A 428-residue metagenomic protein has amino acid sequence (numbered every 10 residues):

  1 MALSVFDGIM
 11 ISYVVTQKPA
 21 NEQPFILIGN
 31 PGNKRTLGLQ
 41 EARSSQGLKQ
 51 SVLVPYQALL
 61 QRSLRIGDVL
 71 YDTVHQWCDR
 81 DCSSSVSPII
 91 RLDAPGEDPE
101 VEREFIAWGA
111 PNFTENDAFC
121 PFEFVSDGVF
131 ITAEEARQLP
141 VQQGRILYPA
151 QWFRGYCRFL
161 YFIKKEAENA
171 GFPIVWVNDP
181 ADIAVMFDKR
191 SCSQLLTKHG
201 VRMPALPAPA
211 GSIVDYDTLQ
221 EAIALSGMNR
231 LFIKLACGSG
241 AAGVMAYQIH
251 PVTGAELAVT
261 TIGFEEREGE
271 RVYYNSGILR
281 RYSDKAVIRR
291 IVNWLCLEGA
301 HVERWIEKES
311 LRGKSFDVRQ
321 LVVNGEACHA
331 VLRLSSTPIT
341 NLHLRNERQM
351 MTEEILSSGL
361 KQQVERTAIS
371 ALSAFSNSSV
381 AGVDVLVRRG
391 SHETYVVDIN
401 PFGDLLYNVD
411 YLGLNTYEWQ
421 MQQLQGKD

Functional and structural regions predicted by a protein language model:
M1-P19, Q151-L160: Short N-terminal or domain-adjacent regulatory/targeting segments
A2-M10, L342-V380, V387-D428: C-terminal active-site "lid" helix and adjoining low-complexity regulatory extension at the edge of ATP-using catalytic
E22-F25: Extreme N-terminal starter segment of soluble prokaryotic enzymes
P31-A42, L53-I213, D217-E221: Conserved N-proximal alpha/beta basic substrate-recognition cap immediately N-terminal to, or forming the N-lobe
P31-G32, A58, A210, C237 (+4 more regions): Short, flexible loop/turn elements at secondary-structure junctions
G47-V52: A generic structural motif
I223-N341: Phosphate-binding site of ATP-dependent enzymes
R319, D384-L386: Short, surface-exposed charged micro-motifs
